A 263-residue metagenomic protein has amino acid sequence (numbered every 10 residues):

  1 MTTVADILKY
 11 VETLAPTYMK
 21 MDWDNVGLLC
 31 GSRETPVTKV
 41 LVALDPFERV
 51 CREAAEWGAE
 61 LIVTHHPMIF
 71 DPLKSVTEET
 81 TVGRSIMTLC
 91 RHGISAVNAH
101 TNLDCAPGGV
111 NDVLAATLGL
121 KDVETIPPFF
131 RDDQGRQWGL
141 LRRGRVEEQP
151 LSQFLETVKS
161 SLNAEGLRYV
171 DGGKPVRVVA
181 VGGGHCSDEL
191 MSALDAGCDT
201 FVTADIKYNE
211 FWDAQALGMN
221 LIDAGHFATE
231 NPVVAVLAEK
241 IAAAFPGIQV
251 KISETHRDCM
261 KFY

Functional and structural regions predicted by a protein language model:
M1-Y263: Hydrophobic structural segments
